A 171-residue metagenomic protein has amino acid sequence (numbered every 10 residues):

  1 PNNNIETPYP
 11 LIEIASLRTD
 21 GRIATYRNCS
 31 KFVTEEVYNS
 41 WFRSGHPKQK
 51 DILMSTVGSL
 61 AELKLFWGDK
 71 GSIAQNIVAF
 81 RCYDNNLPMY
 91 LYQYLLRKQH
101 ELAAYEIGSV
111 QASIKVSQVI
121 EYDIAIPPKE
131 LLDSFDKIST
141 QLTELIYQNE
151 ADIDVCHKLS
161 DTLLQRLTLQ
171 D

Functional and structural regions predicted by a protein language model:
P1-N4, P10, A15-Q49: Sequence-specific dsDNA recognition surfaces
T7-Y9, S72-Q75, S109, S117-V119: Short edge beta-strand segments in beta-sheet-rich domains
L11, M54, S113: Short aromatic/basic micro-patch
I14, V57, C82: Residues immediately flanking
R18-V33, I52-A74, P88-Q93, H100-E106: Short, ligand-facing micro-motifs at secondary-structure edges
K50-D51, H157: Structural motif
N85-M89, Q93, R97-G108, A112 (+2 more regions): Amphipathic alpha-helical coiled-coil/heptad-repeat segments
